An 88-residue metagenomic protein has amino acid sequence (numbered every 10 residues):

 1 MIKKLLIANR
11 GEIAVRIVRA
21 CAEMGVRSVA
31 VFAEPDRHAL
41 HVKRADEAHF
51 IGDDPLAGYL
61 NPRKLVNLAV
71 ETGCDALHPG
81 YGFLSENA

Functional and structural regions predicted by a protein language model:
M1-A88: ATP-binding N-terminal substructure of ATP-dependent carboxylate-amine bond-forming enzymes
